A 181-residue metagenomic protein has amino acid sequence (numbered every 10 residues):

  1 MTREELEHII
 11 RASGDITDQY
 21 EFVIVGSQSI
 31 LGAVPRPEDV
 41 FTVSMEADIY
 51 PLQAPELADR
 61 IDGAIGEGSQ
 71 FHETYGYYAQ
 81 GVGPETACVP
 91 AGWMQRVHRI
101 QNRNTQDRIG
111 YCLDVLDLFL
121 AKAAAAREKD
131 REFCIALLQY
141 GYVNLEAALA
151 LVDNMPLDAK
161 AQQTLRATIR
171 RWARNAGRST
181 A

Functional and structural regions predicted by a protein language model:
M1-A181: Compositionally biased terminal segments of proteins
